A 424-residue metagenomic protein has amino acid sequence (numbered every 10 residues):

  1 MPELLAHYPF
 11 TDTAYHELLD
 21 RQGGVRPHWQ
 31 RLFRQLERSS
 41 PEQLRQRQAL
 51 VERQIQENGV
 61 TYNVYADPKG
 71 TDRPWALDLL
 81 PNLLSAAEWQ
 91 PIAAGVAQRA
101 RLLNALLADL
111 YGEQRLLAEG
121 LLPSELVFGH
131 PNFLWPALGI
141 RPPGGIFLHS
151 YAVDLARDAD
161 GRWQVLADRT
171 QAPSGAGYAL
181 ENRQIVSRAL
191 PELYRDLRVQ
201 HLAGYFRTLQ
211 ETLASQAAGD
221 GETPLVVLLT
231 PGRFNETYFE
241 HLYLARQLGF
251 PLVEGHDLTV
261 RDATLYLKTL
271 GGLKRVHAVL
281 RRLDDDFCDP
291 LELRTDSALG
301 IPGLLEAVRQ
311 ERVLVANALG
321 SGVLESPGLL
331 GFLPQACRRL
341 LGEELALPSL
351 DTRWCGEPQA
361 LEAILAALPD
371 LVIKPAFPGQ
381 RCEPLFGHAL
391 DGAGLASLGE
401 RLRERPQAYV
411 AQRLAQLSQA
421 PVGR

Functional and structural regions predicted by a protein language model:
M1-R424: Preference for protein termini
